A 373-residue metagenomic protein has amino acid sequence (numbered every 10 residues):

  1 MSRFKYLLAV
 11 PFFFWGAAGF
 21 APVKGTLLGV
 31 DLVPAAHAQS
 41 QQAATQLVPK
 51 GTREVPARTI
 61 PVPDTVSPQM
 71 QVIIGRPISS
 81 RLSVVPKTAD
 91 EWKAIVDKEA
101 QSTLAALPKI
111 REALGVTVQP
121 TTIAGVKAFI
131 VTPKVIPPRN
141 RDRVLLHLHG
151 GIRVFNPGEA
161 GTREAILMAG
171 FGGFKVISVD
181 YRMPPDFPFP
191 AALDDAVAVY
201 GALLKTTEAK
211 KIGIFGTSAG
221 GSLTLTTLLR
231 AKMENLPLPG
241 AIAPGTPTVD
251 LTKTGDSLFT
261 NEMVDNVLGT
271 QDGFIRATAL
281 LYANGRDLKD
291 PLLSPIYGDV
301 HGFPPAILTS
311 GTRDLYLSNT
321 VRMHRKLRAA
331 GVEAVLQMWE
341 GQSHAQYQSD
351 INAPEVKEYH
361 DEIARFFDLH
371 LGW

Functional and structural regions predicted by a protein language model:
M1-L8: Bacterial N-terminal signal peptides that target proteins for export
A9-K24: Bacterial N-terminal signal peptides
F14, T103-I110, G285, H370: Short secondary-structure junctions and interdomain/linker hinges
A21, G29, A36-S40: Boundary at the C-terminal end of the N-terminal hydrophobic targeting segment
P34-E54, P61-K87, E112-W373: Alpha/beta-hydrolase superfamily serine-hydrolase fold, recognizing
P86-L104: Phosphate-/polyanion-interacting regions in eukaryotic proteins
K98-Q119: A domain-start/cap signature at the N-terminus of enzymes
